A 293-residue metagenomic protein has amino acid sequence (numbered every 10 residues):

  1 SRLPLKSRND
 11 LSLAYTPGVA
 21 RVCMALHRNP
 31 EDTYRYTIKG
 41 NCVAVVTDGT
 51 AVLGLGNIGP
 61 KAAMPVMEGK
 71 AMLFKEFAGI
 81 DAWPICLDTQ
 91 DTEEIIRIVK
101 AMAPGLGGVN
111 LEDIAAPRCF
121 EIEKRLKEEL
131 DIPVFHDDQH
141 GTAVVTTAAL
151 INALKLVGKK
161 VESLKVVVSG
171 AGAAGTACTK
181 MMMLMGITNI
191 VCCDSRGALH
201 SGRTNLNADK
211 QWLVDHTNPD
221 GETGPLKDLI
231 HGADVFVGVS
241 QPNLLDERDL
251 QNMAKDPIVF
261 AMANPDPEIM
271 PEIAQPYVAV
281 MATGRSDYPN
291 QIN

Functional and structural regions predicted by a protein language model:
S1-V134: N-terminal ligand-binding/catalytic initiation module
Y34-K39, K75-E76, A101-A103, K127-E128 (+6 more regions): Solvent-exposed alpha-helices and their adjacent loops that cap or buttress functional pockets in soluble metabolic
D48-T50, I58, L87-D88, D113-A116 (+5 more regions): Short, ordered loop/turn segments at secondary-structure junctions
L53, P60-A78, L130, H136 (+2 more regions): Glycine-rich phosphate/diphosphate-binding loop of Rossmann-like nucleotide-binding domains
P84, N110-D113, V134-D137, V168 (+4 more regions): General beta-strand structural signal in soluble alpha/beta enzymes
D131-I132, I187, A254-I258, V278-A279: A short helix->loop->beta-strand "cap" motif at the edges of active sites that frequently abuts
D137-D138, V157-K159, D266-N293: Adenosine-phosphate binding glycine-rich loop
E222-P276, D287-Y288: Long hydrophobic segments that form regular secondary structure
